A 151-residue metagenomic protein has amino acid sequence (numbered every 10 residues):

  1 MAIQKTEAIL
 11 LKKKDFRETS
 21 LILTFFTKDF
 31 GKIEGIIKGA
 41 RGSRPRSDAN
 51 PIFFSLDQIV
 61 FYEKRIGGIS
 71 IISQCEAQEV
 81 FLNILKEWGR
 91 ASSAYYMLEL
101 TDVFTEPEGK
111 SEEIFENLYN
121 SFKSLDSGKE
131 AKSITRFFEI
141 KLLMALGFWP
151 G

Functional and structural regions predicted by a protein language model:
M1-G151: Non-catalytic alpha-helical scaffolds and adjoining flexible linkers that form interface surfaces for assembly
